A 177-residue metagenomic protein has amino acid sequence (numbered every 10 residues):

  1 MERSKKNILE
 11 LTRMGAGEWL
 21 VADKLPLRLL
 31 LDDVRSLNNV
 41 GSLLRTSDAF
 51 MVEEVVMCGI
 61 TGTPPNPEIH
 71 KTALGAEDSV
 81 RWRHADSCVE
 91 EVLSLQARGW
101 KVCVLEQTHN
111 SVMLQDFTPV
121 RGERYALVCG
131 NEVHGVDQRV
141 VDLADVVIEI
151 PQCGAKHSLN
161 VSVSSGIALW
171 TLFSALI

Functional and structural regions predicted by a protein language model:
M1-I177: Post-transcriptional modification and biogenesis factors for structured RNAs of the translation apparatus
